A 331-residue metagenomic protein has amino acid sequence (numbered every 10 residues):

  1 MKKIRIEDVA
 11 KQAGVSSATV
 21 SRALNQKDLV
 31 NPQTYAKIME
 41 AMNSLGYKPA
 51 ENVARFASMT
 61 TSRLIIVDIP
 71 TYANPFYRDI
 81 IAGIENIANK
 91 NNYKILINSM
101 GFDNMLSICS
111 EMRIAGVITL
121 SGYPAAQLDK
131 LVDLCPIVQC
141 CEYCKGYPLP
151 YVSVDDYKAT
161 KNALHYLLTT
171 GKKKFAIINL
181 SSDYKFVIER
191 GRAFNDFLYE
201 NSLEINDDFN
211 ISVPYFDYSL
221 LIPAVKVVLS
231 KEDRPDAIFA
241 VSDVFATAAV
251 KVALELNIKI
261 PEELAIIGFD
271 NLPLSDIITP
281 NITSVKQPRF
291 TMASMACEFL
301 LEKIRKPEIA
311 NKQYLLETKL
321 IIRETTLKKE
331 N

Functional and structural regions predicted by a protein language model:
M1-A13: Extreme N-terminal segment that seeds HTH/winged-HTH DNA-binding domains in transcriptional regulators
K2-R5, M42-F76, I80: N-terminal helix-turn-helix/winged-helix DNA-binding helices and compositionally similar short basic alpha-helical
S16-S21, K27, N31: Short coil turns linking two alpha-helices in DNA-binding domains
T60-H165, S230: Alpha-helical recognition/docking segments in bacterial nutrient-uptake and carbohydrate-utilization systems
I66, I114-L120, A176-N179, E232-S242 (+1 more regions): Periplasmic-binding protein-like
I69-D79, S99-N104, V152-N162, I178-A224 (+4 more regions): Hinge/beta->alpha junction and helix N-cap segments in small-molecule ligand-binding domains
K174, I205-F209, I260-A265: Short acidic capping loops at alpha-helix termini that bridge into adjacent secondary structure
A224-N331: Flexible loop/turn connectors
